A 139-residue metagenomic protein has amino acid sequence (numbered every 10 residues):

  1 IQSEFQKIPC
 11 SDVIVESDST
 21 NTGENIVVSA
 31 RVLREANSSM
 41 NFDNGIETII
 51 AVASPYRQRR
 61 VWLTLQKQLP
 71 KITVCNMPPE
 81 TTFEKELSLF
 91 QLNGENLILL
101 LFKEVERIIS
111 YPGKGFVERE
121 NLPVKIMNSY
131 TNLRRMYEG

Functional and structural regions predicted by a protein language model:
F5, C10, V27-T48, V52-G139: Extended hydrophobic blocks
I14-V32: Short phosphate-binding loop-to-helix
